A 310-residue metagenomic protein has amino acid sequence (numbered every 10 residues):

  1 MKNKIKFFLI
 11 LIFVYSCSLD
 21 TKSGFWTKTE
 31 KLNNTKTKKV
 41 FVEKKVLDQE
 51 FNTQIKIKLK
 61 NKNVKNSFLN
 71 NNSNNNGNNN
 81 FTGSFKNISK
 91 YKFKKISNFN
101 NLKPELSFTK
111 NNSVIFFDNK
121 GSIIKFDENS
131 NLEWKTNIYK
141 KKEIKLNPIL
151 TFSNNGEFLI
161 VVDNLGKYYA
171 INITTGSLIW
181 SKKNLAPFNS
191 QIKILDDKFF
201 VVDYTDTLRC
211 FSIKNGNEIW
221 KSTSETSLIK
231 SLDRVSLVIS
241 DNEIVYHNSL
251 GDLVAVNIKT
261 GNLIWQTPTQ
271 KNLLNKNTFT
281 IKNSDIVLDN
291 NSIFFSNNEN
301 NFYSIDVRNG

Functional and structural regions predicted by a protein language model:
K2-L11: Sec-dependent signal peptide recognition, specifically the positively charged N-region followed immediately by
L11-D48: Bacterial Sec signal peptide processing site at the extreme N-terminus
N33-Q49, T53-S89: Blade/loop signatures of beta-propeller domains
S89-F108, L132-G156, L178-D196, E218-D241 (+1 more regions): Extracytoplasmic beta-rich repeat domains
D118-N119, D163-N164, D196, D203-Y204 (+4 more regions): Structural signature of WD-repeat beta-propellers
D127-N131, N172-G176, S212-G216, I258-G261 (+1 more regions): Short loop/turn segments that connect beta-strands within beta-propeller blades
